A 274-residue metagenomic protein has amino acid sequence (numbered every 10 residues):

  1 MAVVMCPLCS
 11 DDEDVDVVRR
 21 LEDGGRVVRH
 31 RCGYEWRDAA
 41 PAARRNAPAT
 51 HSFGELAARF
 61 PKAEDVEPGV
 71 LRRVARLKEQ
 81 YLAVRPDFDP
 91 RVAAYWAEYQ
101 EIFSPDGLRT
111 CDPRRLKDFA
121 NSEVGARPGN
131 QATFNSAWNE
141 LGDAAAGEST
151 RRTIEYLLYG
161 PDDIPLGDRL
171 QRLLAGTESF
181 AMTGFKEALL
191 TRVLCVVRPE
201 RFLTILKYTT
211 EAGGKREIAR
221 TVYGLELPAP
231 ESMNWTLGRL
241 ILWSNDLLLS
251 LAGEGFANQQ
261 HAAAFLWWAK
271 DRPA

Functional and structural regions predicted by a protein language model:
C6-C9, H30-C32: Disulfide-bonded cysteines in secreted/extracellular proteins and peptides
E13-D14, W36: Cys/His-rich microdomains that often coordinate metals
V18-G24, P41-A47: Short cysteine/histidine-rich zinc-coordinating motifs and their immediately flanking basic loops
E22-D38: Cysteine-rich micro-motifs
N46-T183, E200-A274: An N-terminal alpha-helical hairpin/helix-loop-helix interaction module that forms a charged, gly/pro-flexible surface
L190-R198: Contiguous, well-ordered alpha-helical segments that form the cores/surfaces of helical PPI scaffolds
